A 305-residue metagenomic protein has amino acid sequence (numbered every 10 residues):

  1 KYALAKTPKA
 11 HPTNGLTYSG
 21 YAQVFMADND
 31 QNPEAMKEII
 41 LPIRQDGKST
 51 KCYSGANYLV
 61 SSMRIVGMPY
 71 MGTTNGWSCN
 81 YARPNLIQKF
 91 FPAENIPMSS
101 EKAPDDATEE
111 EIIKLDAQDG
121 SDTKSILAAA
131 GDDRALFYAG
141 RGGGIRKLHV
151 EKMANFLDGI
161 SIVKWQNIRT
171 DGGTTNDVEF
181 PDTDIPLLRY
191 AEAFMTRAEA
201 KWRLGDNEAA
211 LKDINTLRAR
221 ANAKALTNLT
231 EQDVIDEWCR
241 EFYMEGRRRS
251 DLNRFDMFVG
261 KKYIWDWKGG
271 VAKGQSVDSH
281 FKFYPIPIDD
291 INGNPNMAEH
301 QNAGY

Functional and structural regions predicted by a protein language model:
K1, L41, A128, D132-G140 (+3 more regions): Extended, hydrophobic/aromatic-rich amphipathic alpha-helical segments that build helical scaffolds
K1-L4, G20: Hydrophobic, small-residue-rich alpha-helical packing segments that form membrane-like cores
L4, A135, W165, L226 (+1 more regions): Short clusters of hydrophobic/aromatic residues that line enzyme substrate/ligand-binding pockets
K9-N29, G67-D119: Charged, glycine/proline-rich intrinsically disordered loops and linkers
P12-N80, D177-L187, L211, R218 (+1 more regions): Long, intrinsically disordered, low-complexity segments
K89-R189: Flexible, polar/acidic helix-loop-strand segments at domain edges
